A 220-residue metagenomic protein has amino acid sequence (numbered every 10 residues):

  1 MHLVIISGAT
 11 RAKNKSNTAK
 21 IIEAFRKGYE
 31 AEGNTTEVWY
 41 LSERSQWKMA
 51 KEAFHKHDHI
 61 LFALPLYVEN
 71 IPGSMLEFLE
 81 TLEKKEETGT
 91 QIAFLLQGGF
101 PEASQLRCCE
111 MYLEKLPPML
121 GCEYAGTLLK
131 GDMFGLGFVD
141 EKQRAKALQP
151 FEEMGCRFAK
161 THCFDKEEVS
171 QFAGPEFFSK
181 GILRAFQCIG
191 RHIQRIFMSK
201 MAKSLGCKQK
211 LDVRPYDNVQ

Functional and structural regions predicted by a protein language model:
M1-T88, A145, C163-Q220: N-terminal beta1-alpha1-beta2 submodule of the flavodoxin-like/Rossmannoid cofactor-binding fold
S7-G8, T18, G28, H57 (+7 more regions): Small-side-chain structural scaffolding
A12-K13, G99-P101, P150: Short, contiguous strand/loop micro-motifs
A24, K115, K146-E153: A non-catalytic, amphipathic alpha-helix used as a structural packing/dimerization or gating element in enzyme scaffolds
N34-W39, V68-N70, Q91-L95, C122-L129 (+1 more regions): Short C-terminal domain-edge/linker segments immediately following a structured domain
Q91-A145: Short, glycine-/small-residue-rich phosphate/pyrophosphate-handling segment
E152-K166: Short, hydrophobic alpha-helical segments
